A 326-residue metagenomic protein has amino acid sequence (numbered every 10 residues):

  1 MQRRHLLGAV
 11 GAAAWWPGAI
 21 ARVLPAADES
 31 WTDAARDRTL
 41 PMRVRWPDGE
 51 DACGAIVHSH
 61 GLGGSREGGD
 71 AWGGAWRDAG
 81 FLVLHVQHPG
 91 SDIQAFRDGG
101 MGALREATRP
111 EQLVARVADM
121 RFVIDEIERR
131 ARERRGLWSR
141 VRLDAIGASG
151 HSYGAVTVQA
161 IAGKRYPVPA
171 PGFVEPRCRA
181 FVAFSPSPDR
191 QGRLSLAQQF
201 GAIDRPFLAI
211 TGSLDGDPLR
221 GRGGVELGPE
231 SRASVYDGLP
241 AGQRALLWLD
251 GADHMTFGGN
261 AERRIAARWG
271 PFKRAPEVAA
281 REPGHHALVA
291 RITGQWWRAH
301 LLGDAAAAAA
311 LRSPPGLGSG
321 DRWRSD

Functional and structural regions predicted by a protein language model:
H5-A21: N-terminal export signals
W16-W46, G316, G320, D326: A domain-start/cap signature at the N-terminus of enzymes
A35-V141: Serine-hydrolase catalytic machinery in alpha/beta-hydrolase-like enzymes
H58-L62, H151-S152, P186, G212: Glycine-rich His-Gly loop
Q87-S91, S187, A252: Short beta-to-alpha linker loops that shape the active-site pocket of alpha/beta-hydrolase fold enzymes
D125-A202: Primarily recognizes the serine-hydrolase "nucleophile elbow" in alpha/beta-hydrolase and SGNH/GDSL folds
G172-G251: The feature captures the conserved acid-bearing segment of alpha/beta-hydrolase catalytic domains
D250-M255, N260-D326: Alpha/beta-hydrolase-fold serine-hydrolase catalytic core, especially in secreted/extracellular enzymes
